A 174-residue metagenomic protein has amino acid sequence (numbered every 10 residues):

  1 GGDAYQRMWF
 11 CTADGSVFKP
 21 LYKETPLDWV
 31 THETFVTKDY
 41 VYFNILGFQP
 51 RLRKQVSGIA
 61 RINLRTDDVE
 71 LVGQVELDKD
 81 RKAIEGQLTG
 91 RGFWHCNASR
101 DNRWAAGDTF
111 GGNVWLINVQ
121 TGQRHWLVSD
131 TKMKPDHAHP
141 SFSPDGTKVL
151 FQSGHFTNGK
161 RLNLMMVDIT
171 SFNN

Functional and structural regions predicted by a protein language model:
G1-N174: Sequence signature of WD/YWTD-type beta-propeller architectures
